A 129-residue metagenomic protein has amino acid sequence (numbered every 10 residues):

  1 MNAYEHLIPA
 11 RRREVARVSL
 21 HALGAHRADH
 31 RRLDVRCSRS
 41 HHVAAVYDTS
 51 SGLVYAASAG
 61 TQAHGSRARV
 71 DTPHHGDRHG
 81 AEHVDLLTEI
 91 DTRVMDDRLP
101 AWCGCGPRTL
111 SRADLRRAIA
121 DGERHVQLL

Functional and structural regions predicted by a protein language model:
Y4-H21, R32-R93: Short recognition patches in nucleic-acid-associated and regulatory proteins
H21-L23, R27: Hydrophobic alpha-helical signal/anchor motif
R31-C37, R98-C103: Cys/His-enriched microdomains
G52-A63, R116-L129: Short cysteine/histidine-rich metal-coordination sites, predominantly Zn2+-binding motifs
R78-H125: Acidic, low-complexity intrinsically disordered segments
